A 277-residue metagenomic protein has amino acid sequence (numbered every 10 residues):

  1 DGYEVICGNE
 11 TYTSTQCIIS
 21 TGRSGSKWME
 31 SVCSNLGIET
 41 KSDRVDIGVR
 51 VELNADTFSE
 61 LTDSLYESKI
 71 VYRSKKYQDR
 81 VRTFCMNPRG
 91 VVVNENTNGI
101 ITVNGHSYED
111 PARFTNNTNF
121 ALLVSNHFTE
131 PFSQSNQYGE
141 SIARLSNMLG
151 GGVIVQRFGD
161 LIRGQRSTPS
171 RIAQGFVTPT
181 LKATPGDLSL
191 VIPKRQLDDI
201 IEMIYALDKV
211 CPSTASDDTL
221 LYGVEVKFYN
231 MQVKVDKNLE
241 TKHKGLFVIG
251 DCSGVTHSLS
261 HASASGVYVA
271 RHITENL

Functional and structural regions predicted by a protein language model:
D1-L277: Residues forming the flavin
